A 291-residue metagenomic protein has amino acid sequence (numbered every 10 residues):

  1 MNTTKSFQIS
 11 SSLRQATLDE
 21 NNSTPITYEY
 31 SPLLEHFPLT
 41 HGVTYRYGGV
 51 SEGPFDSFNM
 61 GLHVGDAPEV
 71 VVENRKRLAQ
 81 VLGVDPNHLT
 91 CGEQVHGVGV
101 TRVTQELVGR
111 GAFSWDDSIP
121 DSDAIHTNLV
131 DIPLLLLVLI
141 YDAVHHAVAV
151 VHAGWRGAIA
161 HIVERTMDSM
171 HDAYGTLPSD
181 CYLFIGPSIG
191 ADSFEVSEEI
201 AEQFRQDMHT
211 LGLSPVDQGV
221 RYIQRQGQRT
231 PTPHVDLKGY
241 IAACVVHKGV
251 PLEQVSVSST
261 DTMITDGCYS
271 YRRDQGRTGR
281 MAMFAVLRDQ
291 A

Functional and structural regions predicted by a protein language model:
M1-A291: Active-site microenvironment for binding and transforming phosphate-containing groups
